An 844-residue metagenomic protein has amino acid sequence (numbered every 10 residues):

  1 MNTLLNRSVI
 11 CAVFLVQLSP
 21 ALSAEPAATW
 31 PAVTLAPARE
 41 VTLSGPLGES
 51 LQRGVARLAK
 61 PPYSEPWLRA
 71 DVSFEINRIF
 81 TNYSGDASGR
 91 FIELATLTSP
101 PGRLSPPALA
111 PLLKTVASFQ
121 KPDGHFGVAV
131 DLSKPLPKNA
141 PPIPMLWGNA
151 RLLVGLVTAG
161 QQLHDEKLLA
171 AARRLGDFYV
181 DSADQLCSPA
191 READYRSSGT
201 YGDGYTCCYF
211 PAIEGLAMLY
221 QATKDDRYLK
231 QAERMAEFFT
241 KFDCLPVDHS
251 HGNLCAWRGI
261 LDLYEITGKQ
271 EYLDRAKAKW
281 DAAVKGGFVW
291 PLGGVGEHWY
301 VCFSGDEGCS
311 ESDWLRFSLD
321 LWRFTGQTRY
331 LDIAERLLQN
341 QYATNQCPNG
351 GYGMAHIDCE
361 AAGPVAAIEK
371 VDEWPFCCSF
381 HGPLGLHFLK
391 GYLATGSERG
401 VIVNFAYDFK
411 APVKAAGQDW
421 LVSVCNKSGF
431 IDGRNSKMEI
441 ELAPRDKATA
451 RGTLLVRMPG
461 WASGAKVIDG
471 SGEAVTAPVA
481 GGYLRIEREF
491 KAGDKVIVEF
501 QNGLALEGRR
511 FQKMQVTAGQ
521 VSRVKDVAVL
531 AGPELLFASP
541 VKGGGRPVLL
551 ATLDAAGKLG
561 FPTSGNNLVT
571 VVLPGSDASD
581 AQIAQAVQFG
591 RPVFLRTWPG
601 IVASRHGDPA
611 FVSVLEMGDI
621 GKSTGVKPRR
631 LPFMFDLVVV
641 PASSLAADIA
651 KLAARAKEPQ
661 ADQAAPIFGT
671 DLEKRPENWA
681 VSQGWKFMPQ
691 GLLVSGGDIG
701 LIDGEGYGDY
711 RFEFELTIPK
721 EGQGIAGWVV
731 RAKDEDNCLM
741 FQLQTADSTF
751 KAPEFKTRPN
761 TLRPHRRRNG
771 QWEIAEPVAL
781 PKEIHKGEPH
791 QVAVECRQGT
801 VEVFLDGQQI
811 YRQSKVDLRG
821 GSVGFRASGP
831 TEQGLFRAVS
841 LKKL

Functional and structural regions predicted by a protein language model:
E25-P107, P135-L163, T206-R227, Q231 (+7 more regions): Aromatic (Trp/Tyr) and acidic
A232, A276, L331-S436, V479 (+1 more regions): C-terminal beta-rich recognition modules with glycine/proline-rich loops and embedded aromatic residues
E673-I699: Extracellular glycan-recognition surfaces and repeat-rich motifs
G696-R766: Secretory/extracellular carbohydrate-interaction modules and structurally similar beta-sandwich "look-alikes"
F712-F714, E788-R797, V801-V803: Short tryptophan-centered beta-strand motifs in secreted/extracellular beta-sheet-rich domains of glycan-recognition
N769-Q791: Short, aromatic/His-centered strand-loop micro-motif at the edge of beta-sheets
L805-S822: Short, solvent-exposed beta-strand-to-loop segments that form ligand-recognition rims of beta-rich domains
L818-L844: Ligand-recognition surfaces built from glycine- and aromatic
